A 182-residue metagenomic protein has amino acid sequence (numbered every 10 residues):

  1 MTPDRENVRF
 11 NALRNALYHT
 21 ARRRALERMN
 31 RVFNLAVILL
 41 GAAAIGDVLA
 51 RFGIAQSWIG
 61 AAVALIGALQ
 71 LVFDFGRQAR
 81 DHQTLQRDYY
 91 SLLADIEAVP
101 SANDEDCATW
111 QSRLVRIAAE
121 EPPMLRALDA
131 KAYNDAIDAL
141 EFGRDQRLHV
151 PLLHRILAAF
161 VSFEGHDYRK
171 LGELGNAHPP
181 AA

Functional and structural regions predicted by a protein language model:
M1-L39, L69-A182: Conserved non-transmembrane functional hotspots
V32-D74: Short hydrophobic alpha-helical transmembrane segments
